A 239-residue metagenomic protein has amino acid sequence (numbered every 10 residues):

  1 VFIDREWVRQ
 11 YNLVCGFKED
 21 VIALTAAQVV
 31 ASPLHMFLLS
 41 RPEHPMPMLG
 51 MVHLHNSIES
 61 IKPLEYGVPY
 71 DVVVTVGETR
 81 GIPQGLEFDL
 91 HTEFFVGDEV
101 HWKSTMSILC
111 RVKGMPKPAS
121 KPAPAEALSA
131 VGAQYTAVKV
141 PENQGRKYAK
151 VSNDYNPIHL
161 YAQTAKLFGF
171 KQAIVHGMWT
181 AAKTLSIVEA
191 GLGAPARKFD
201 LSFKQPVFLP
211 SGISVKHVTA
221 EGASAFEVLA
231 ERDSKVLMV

Functional and structural regions predicted by a protein language model:
V1-H55, P118-S120, E126-G193: Hot-dog-fold acyl-thioester-processing enzymes
V30, G77, D89, E93 (+3 more regions): A sequence-level detector of short, solvent-exposed, charge-rich linear segments
M36, L54, I61-V140, V207-L209 (+1 more regions): HotDog/MaoC-like acyl-thioester-processing domains
M48-P63, P195-K204: Small beta-barrel nucleic-acid-binding modules, principally OB-folds
I187-T219: A conserved acidic, glycine/proline-rich C-terminal tail/linker
